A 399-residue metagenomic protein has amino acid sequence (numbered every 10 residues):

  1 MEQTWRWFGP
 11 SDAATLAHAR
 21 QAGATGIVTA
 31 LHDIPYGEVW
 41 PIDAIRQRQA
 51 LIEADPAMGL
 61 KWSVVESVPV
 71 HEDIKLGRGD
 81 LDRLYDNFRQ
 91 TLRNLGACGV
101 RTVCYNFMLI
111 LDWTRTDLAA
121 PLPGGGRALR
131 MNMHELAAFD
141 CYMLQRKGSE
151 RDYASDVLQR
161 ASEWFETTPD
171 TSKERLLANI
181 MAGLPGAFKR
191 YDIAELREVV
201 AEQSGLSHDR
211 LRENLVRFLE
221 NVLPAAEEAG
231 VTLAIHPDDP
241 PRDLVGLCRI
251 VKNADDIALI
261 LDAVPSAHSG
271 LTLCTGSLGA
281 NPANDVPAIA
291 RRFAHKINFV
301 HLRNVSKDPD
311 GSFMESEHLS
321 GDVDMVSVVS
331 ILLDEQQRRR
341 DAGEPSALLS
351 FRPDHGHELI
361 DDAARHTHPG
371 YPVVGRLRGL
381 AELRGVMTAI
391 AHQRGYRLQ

Functional and structural regions predicted by a protein language model:
M1-T4, G9, A17-R20, D73-R78 (+9 more regions): Histidine-acidic metal/acid-base catalytic patches
A13-Y36: N-terminal ordered "arm"
Q21-A24, D43-L51: N-terminal structural segment of carbohydrate-active enzymes
Q21-T25, G59-K75: A short glycine/small-residue-enriched secondary-structure motif
A30-Q47, V245: Glycine-rich, proline-tolerant flexible connector loops at the mouths of alpha/beta enzymes
L31, F107, N304: Short secondary-structure boundary segments
D33, P69, L109-I110, P240: Conserved beta-strand edge residues that scaffold enzyme active sites
Q49-S63, A97-D192: Glycine-rich, aromatic-flanked loop segments that form ligand/cofactor-binding clefts across common enzyme folds
